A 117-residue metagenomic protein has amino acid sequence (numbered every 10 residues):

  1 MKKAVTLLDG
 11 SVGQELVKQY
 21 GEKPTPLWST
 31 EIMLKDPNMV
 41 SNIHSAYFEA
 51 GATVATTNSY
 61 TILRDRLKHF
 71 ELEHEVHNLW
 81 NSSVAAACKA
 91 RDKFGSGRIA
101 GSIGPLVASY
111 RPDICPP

Functional and structural regions predicted by a protein language model:
M1-P117: Domain-level signal for soluble alpha/beta catalytic cores
